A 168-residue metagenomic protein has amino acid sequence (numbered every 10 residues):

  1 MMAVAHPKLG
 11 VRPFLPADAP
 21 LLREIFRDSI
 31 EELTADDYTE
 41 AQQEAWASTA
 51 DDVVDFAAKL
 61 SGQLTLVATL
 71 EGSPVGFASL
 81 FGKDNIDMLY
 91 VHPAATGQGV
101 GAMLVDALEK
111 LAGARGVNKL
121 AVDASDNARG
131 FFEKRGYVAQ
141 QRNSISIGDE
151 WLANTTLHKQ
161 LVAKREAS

Functional and structural regions predicted by a protein language model:
M2-V4, E150-S168: Terminal substrate-recognition subdomain of acyl/acetyltransferases
V4, P13-A17, E24-T96, V105-A107 (+5 more regions): Acetyl-CoA-dependent GNAT
K8-G10: Extreme N-terminal starter segment of soluble prokaryotic enzymes
G99: Glycine-rich phosphate-binding loop
A121-D123, V138-T156: Conserved catalytic-core motifs of GNAT/GCN5-like acyltransferases
F132-E133, Y137: Conserved active-site tyrosine of GNAT-family acetyltransferases
